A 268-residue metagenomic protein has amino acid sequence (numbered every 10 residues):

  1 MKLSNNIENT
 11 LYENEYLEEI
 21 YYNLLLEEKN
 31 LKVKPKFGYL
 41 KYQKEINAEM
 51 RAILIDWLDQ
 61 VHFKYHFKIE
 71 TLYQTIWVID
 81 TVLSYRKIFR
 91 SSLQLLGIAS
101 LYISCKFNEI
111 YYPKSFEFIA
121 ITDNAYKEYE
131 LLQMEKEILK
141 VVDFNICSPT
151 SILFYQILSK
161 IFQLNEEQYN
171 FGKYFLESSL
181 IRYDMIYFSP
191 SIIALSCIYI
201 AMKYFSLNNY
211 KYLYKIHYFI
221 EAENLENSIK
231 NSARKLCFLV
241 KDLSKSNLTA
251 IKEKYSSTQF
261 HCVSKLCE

Functional and structural regions predicted by a protein language model:
M1-E268: Acidic, serine/threonine-rich low-complexity regulatory regions at protein termini of eukaryotic cell-cycle
